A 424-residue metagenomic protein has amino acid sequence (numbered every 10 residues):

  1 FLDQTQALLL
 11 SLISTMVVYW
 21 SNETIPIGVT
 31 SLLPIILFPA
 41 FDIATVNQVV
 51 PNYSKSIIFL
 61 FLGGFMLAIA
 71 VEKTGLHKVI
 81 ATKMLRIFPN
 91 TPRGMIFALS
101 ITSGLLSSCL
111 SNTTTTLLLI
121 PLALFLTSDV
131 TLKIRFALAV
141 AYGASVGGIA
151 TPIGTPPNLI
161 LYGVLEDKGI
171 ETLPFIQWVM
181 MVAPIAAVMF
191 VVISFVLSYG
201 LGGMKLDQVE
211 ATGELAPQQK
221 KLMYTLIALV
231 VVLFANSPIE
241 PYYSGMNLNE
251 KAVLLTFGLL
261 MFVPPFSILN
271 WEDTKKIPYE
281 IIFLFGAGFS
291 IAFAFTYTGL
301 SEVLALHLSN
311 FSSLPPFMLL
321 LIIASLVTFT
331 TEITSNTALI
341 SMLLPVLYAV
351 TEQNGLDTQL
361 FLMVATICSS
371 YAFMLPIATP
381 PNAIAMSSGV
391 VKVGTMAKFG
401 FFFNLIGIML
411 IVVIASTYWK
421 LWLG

Functional and structural regions predicted by a protein language model:
F1-L60, I170, Q177-L306, F402-N404 (+2 more regions): Hydrophobic transmembrane alpha-helices of multi-pass small-molecule transporters
S11-V18, L99-G104, G143, T225-L229 (+2 more regions): Hydrophobic, membrane-inserted alpha-helices
T15-N22, I69-K83, I87, L124-T127 (+4 more regions): C-terminal ends of transmembrane helices
V18-I25, T102-S111, Y142-I153, S325-N336 (+1 more regions): Transmembrane alpha-helix interface/packing and boundary motifs in multi-pass membrane proteins, characterized by
V29, L33-K133, E280-I281, F285-N354: Membrane-embedded alpha-helical segments and adjacent helix-loop junctions characteristic of multi-pass solute
L33, A98, T102, A139-Y142 (+7 more regions): Hydrophobic residues within alpha-helical transmembrane segments of multi-pass solute transporters/permease subunits
L67-L76, V130-Y142, G148-Y224, I239 (+1 more regions): Juxtamembrane and boundary regions of transmembrane helices in multi-pass small-molecule transporters and channels
T113, I134-A139, I291, T358-T366: The feature identifies polytopic integral membrane transport proteins across all domains of life
